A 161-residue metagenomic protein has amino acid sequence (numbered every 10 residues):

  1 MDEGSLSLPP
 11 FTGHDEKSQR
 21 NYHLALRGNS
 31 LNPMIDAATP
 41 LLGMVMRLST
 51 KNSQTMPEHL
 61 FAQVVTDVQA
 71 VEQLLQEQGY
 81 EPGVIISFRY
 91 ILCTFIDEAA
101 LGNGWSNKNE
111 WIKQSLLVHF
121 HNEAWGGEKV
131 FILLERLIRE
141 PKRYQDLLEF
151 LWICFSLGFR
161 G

Functional and structural regions predicted by a protein language model:
M1-Q76: N-terminal pre-first-transmembrane soluble regions of secretory-pathway and organelle membrane proteins
G4, G13, G28, G43 (+5 more regions): Residue-identity detector for glycine
G28-D36, Q78-S87, P141-E149: Structural motif
L31, Q54-F61, E81-P82, F120 (+2 more regions): Conserved phosphate/pyrophosphate-binding and hydrolysis machinery centered on Walker-type P-loop NTPases, extending
R47-Q54, E77, E81, L101 (+2 more regions): Intrinsically disordered or highly flexible coil/loop and linker segments, enriched in small and charged/polar residues
I86, Y90-G161: Membrane-proximal low-complexity regions enriched in glycine and acidic/polar residues
